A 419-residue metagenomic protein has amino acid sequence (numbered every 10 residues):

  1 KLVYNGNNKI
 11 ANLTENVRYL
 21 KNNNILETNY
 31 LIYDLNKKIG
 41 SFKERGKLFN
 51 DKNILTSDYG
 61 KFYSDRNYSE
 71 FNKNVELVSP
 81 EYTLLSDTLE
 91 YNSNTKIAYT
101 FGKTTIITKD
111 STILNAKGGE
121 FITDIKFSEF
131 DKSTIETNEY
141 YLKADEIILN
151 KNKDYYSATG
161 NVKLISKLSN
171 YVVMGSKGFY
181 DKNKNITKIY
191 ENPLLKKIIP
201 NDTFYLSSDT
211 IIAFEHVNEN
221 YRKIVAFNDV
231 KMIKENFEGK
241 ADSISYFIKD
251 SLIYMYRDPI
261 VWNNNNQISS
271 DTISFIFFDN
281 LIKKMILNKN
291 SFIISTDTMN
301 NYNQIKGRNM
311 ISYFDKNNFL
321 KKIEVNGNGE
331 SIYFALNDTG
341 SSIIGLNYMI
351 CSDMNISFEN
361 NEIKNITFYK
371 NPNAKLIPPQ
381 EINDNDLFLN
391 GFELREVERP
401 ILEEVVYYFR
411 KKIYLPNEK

Functional and structural regions predicted by a protein language model:
K1-K419: Mature-chain termini and adjacent capping regions
